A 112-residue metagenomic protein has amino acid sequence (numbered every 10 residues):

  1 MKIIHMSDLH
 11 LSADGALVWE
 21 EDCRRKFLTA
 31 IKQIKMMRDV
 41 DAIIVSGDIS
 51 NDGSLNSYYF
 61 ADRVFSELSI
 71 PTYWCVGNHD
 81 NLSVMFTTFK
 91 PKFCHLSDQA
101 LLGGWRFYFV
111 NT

Functional and structural regions predicted by a protein language model:
M1-F60: N-terminal active-site segment of His-dependent metallophosphoesterases
L55, Y59-T112: Extended active-site neighborhood of metal-dependent phosphoesterases/phosphodiesterases
